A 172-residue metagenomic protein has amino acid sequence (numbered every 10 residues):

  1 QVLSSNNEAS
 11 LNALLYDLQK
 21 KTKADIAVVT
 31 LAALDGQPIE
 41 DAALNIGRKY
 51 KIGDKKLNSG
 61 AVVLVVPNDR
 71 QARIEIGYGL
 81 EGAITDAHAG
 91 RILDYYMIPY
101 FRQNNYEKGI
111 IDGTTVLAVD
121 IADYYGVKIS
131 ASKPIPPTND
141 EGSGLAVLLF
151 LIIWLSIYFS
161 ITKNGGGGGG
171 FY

Functional and structural regions predicted by a protein language model:
Q1-S143: Folded, non-transmembrane soluble domains that reside on the lumenal/extracytoplasmic side of membranes
G126-Y172: Alpha-helical transmembrane anchor segments and their immediate juxtamembrane flanks, especially terminal single-pass
